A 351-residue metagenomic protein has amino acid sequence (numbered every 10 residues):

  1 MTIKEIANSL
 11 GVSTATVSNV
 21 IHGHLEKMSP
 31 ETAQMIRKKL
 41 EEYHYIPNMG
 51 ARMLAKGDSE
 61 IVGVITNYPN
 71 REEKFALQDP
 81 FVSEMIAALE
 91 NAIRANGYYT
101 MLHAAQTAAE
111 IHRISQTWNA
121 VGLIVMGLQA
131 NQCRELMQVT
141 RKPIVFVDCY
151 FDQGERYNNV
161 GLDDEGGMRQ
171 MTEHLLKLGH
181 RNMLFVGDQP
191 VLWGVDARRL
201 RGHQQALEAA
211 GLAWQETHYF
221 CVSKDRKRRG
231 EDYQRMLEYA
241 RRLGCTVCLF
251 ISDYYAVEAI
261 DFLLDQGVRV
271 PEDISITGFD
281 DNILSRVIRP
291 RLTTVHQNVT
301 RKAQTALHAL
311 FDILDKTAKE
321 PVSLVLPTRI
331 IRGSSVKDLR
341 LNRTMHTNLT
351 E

Functional and structural regions predicted by a protein language model:
M1-E60, R343, N348-E351: N-terminal helix-turn-helix DNA-binding module of bacterial transcription factors
S18, L54-F75, H174, N182-Q189: Short beta-strand segments enriched in small/hydrophobic residues
I61-E173, M236-L243, Y254: Alpha-helical recognition/docking segments in bacterial nutrient-uptake and carbohydrate-utilization systems
E90-A104, L200, Q204-R228: Short beta-strand elements in bilobed, periplasmic/extracellular small-molecule ligand-binding domains
T117-M126, L184-G187, Y219, R241-D253 (+1 more regions): Periplasmic-binding protein-like
V160-F185, R201, R228-L237, Q297-D315: Hydrophobic alpha-helical segments within soluble ligand-binding/sensing domains
R169-A210, V322-S335: An alpha-beta-alpha
Y233-E351: Flexible loop/turn connectors
